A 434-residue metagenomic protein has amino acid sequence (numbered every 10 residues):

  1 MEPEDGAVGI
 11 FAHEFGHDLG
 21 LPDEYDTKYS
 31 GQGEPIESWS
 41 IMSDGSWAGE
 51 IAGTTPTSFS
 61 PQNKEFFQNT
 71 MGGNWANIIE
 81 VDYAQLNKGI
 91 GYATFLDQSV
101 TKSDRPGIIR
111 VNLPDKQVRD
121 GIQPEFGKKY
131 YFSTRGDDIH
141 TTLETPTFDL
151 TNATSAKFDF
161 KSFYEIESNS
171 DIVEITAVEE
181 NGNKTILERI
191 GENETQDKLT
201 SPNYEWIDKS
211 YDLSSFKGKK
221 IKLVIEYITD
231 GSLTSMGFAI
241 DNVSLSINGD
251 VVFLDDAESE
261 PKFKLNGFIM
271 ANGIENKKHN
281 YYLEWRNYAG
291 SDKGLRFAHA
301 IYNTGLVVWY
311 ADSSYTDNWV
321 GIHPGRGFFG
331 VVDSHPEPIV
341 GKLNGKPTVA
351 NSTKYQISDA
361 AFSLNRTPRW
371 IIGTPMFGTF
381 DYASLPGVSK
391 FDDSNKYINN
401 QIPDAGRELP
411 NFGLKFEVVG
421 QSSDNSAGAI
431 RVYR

Functional and structural regions predicted by a protein language model:
M1-F11, D18-E144, N248, E258-Q401 (+1 more regions): Replace "(M1/M4/M9/M12/WLM)" with "(e.g., M1/M4/M8/M9/M12/M26/WLM)" and add "not limited to" to clarify scope
S133-T151, Y204-Y211: Short beta-strands within extracellular/lumenal beta-sheet-rich domains
T151-N152, F163-D171, G231-T234, S291-D292: Extended, low-complexity, turn-rich repeat/linker tracts enriched in Gly/Pro/Ser/Thr and Asp/Glu that occur
A156-Y164, K220-I228, A257: Extracellular beta-strand-rich recognition modules
E167-E174, G237-A239, A298-L306: Short coil-to-beta strand junction motifs in C2/discoidin
I175-E179, L245: Conserved aromatic beta-strand anchor motif in extracellular beta-sandwich/beta-rich domains
K184-F216, P261, N266: Extracellular carbohydrate recognition and processing domains and analogous Trp-centered ligand-binding platforms
T229-S246: Extracellular carbohydrate recognition
